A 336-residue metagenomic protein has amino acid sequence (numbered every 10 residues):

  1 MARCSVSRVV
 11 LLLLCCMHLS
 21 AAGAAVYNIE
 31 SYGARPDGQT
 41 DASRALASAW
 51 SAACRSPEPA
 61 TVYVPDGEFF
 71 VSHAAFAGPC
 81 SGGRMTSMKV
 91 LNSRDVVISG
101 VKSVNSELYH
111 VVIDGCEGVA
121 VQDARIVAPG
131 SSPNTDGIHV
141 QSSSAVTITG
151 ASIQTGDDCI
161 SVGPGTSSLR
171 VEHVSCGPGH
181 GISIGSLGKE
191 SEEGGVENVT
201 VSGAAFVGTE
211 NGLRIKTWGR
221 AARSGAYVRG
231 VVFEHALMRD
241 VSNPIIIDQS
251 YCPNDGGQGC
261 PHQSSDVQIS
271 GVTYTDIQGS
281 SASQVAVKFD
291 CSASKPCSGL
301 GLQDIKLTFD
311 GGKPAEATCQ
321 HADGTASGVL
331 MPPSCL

Functional and structural regions predicted by a protein language model:
A2-L336: Extracellular/periplasmic carbohydrate-active domains that bind, remodel, or depolymerize complex polysaccharides
